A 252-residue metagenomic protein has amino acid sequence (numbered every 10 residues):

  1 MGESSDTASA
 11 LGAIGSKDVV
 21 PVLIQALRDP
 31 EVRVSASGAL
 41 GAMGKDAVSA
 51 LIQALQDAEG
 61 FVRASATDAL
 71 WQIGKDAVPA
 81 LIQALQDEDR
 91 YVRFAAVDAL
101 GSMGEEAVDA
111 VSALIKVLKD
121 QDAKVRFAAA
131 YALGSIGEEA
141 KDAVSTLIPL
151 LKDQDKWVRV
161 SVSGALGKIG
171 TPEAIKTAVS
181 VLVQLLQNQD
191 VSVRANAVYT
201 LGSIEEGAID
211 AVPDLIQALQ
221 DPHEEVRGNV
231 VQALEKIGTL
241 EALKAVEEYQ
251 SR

Functional and structural regions predicted by a protein language model:
G2-S16, Q25, V32-K45, Q53 (+6 more regions): Structural detector for internal amphipathic alpha-helices that build alpha-solenoid repeat scaffolds
S16-L27, K45-Q56, K75-Q86, E105-K119 (+4 more regions): Amphipathic alpha-helical scaffolding segments comprising HEAT/armadillo-like alpha-solenoid repeats
